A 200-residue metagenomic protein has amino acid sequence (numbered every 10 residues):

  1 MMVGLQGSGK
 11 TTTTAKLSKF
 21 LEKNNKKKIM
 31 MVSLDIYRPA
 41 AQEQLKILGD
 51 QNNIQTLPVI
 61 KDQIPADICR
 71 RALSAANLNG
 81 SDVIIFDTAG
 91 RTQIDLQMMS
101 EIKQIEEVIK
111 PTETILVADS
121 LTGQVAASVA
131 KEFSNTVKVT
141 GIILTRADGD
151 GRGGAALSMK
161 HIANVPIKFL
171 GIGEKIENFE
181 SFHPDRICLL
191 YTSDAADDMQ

Functional and structural regions predicted by a protein language model:
M1-V3, S8, T12-I115, Q124-A127 (+6 more regions): Nucleotide-state-sensitive switch-loop elements of NTP-binding domains
V32-L34, A89, V117-L121, I142-D150 (+1 more regions): G-domain G4 guanine-recognition motif of GTPases
K103, K131, M199-Q200: Intrinsically disordered, low-complexity Ser/Thr/Pro-rich tracts
A130-K131, T145: Amphipathic helical hotspot of TIR/SEFIR-family domains
K160, I172-E177, S181-F182, S193: Extended, largely alpha-helical regulatory/partner-binding modules appended to the mid-to-C-terminal parts
Y191-Q200: Single conserved hydrophobic/aromatic residue that forms the stacking wall/gate of nucleotide- or nucleobase-binding
